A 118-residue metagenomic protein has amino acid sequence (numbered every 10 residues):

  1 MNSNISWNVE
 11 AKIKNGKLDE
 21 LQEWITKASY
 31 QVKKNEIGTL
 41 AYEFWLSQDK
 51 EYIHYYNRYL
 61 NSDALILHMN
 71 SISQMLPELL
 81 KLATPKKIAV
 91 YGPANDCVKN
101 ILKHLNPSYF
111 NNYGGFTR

Functional and structural regions predicted by a protein language model:
M1-I53, L60-S71, K81-R118: Short S/T/G/P-rich N-terminal loop/turn motif that feeds into the first structured element of a domain
S73-P77: A short, acidic, amphipathic alpha-helical segment used as a generic capping/interface helix at domain edges
